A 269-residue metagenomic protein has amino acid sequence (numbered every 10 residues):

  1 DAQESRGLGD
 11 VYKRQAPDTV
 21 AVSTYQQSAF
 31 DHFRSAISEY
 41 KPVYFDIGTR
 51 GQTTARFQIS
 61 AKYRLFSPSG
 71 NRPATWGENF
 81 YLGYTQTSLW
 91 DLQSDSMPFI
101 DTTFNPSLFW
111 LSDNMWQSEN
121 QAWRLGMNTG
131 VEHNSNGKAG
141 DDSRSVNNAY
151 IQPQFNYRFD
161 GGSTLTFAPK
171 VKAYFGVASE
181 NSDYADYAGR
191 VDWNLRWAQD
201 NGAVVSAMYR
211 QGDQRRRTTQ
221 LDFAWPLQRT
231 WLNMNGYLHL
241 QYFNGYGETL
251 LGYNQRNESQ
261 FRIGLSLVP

Functional and structural regions predicted by a protein language model:
D1-Y12: Single conserved hydrophobic/aromatic residue that forms the stacking wall/gate of nucleotide- or nucleobase-binding
A2, A55, N147, G189 (+3 more regions): Exposed loop/turn and edge beta-strand positions of beta-sandwich/beta-sheet ligand-binding modules
D10-P68, L108, S266-V268: Short glycine/proline- and aromatic-enriched beta-strand/turn motifs that initiate or cap beta-hairpins
F33-K41, P68-A203, A207-Q214, Q241-G247 (+1 more regions): Outer-membrane pore/translocation modules
V204-G236: Glycine/small-residue-rich hydrophobic helix-like segments
F223, N257-P269: Outer-membrane beta-barrel "beta-signal"
P226, T230, F243-T249, V268: Hydrophobic alpha-helical segments
N233-L240, R262: C-terminal extensions
